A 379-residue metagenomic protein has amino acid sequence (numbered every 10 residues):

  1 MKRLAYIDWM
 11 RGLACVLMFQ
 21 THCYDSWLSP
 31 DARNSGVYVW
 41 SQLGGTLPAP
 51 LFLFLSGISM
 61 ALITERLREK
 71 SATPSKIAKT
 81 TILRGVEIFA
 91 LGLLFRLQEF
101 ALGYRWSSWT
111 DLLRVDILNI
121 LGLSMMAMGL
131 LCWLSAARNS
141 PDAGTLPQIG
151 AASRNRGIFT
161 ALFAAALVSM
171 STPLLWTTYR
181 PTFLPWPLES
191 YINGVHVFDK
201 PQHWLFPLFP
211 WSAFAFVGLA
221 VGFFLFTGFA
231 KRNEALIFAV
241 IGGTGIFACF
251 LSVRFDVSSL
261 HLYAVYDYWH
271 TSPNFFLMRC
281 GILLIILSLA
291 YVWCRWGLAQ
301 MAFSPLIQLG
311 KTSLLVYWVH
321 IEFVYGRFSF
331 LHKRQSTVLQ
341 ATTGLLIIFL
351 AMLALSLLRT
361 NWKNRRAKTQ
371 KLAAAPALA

Functional and structural regions predicted by a protein language model:
M1-A379: Alpha-helical transmembrane segments and their immediate juxtamembrane cytosolic regions
